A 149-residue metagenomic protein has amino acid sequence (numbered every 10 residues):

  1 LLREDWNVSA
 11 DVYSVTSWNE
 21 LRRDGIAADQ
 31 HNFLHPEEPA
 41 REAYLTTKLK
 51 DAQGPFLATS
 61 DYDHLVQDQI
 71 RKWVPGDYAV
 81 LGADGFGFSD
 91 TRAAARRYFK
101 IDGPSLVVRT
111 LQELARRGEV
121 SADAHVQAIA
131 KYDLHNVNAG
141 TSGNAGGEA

Functional and structural regions predicted by a protein language model:
L1-A149: Thiamine diphosphate
